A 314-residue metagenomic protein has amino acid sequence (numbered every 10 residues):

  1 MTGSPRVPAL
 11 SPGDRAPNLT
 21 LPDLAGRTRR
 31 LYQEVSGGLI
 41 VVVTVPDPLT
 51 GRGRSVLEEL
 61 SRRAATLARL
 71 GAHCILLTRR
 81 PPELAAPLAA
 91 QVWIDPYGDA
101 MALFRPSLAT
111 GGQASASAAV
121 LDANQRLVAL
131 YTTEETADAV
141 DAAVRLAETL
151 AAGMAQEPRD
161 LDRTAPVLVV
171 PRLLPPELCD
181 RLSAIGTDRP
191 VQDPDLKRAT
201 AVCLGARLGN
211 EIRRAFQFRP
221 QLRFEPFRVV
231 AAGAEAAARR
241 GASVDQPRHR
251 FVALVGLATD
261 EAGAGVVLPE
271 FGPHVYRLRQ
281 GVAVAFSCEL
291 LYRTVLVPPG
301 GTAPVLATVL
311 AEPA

Functional and structural regions predicted by a protein language model:
M1-N18, R207-F218, A314: N-terminal intrinsically disordered, low-complexity tails enriched in polar/charged
T2-M154: Chalcogenol-based redox active-site neighborhoods
A123, D141-A283, E289-A314: Fe(II)/2-oxoglutarate oxygenase catalytic core
